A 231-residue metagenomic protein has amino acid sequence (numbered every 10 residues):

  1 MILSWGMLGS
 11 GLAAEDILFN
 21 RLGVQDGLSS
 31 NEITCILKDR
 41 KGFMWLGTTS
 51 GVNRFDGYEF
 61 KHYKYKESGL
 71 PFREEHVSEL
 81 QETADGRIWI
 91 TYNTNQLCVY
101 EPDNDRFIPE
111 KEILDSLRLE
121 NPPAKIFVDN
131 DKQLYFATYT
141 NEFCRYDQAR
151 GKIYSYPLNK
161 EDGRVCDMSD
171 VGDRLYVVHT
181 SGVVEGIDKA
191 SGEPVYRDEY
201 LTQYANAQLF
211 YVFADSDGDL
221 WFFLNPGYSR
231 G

Functional and structural regions predicted by a protein language model:
M1-G231: Carboxylate-rich, polar loop motifs that coordinate divalent cations or form catalytic acidic clusters
